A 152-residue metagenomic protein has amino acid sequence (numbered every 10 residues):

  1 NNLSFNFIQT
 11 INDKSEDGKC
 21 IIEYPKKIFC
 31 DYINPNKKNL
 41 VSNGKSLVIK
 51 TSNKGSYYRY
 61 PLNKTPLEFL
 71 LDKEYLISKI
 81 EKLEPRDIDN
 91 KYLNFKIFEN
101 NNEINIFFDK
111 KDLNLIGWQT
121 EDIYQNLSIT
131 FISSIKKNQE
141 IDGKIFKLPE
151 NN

Functional and structural regions predicted by a protein language model:
N1-S15: A short, Trp-centered hydrophobic/proline-enriched beta-strand micro-motif
L3, E16, K26, N36 (+5 more regions): Envelope-exposed proteins and targeting segments
F5-F7, I28-Y32, L47-K50, F95-I97 (+1 more regions): Short hydrophobic/aromatic-rich beta-strand segments that constitute the beta-sheet cores of beta-sandwich/beta-barrel
N12-K14, N39, Y124: Short glycine/serine/proline-enriched coil/turn segments at secondary-structure junctions
C20-F69, N126-S128: An acidic-aromatic
N53-Y92: Flexible, surface-exposed loop/linker segments and immediately adjacent secondary-structure boundaries
S78-N152: Gly/Pro-enriched, hydrophobic low-complexity segments that function as extracytoplasmic propeptides/linkers
